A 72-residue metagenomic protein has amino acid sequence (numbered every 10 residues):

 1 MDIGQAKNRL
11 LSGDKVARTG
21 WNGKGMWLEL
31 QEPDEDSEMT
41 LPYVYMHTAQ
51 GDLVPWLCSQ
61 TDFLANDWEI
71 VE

Functional and structural regions predicted by a protein language model:
G4-E29, S37-L41, Y45-D52, Q60: Catalytic phosphate/metal-binding cores of nucleic-acid and nucleotide-processing enzymes, i.e., regions that mediate
W27-L30, E69-V71: Contiguous, well-ordered beta-strand patches that form the walls/edges of small beta-barrel/beta-sandwich domains
Q50-E72: Short, compact, well-ordered microdomains
